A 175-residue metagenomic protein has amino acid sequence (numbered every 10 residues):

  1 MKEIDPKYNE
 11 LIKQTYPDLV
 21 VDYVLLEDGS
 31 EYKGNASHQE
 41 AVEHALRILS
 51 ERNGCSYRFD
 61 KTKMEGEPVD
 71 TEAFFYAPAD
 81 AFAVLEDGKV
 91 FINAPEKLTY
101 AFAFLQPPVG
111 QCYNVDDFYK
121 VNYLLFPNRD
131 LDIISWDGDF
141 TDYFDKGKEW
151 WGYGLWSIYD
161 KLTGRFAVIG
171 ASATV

Functional and structural regions predicted by a protein language model:
M1-P127, L131: Extended, low-hydrophobicity segments enriched in charged/polar residues
D116-V175: Acidic, proline/glycine-rich low-complexity IDRs
